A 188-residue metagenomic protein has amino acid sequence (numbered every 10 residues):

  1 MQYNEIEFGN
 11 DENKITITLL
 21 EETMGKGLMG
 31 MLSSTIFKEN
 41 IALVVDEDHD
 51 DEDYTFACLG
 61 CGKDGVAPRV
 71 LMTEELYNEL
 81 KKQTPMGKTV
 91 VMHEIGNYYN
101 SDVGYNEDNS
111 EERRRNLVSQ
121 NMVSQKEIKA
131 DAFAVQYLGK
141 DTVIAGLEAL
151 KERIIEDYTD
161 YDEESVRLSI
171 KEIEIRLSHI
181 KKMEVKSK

Functional and structural regions predicted by a protein language model:
M1-H49: A metal-dependent hydrolase signature that marks the N-terminal structural subdomain at the beginning of catalytic folds
M1-Q2, V103, E107-D108, E184-K188: Short intrinsically disordered terminal tails
V44-P85, I95-S101: Active-site scaffold of zinc-dependent metalloenzymes
P85, E94-E112, Q136-T142: Catalytic Zn2+-binding segment of zinc metalloproteases
T89-V90: Acidic, low-complexity, intrinsically disordered interaction modules
Y99, I154-Y161, L177-I180, E184-S187: Short, flexible helical or helix-coil boundary motifs
E112-S165: Short helix/loop segments within enzyme catalytic domains that coordinate or immediately flank catalytic cofactors
I144, K151, R167-E184: Heptad-repeat amphipathic alpha-helical coiled-coil interaction surface used for oligomerization/assembly
